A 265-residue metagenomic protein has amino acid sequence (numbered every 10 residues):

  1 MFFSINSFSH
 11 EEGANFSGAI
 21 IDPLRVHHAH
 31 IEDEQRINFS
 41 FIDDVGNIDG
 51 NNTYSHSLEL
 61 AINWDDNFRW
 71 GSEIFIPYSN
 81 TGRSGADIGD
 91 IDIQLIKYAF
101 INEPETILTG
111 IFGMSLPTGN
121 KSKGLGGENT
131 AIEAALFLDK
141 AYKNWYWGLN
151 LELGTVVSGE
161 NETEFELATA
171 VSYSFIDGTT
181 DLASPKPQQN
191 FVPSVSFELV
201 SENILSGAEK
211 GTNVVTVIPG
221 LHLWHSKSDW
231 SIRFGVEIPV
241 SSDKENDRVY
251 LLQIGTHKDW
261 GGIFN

Functional and structural regions predicted by a protein language model:
S4-N6: N-terminal signal peptide c-region/cleavage motif recognized by signal peptidases
F8-S158, E162-N265: Transmembrane beta-barrel domains of Gram-negative outer membranes and organellar outer membranes
